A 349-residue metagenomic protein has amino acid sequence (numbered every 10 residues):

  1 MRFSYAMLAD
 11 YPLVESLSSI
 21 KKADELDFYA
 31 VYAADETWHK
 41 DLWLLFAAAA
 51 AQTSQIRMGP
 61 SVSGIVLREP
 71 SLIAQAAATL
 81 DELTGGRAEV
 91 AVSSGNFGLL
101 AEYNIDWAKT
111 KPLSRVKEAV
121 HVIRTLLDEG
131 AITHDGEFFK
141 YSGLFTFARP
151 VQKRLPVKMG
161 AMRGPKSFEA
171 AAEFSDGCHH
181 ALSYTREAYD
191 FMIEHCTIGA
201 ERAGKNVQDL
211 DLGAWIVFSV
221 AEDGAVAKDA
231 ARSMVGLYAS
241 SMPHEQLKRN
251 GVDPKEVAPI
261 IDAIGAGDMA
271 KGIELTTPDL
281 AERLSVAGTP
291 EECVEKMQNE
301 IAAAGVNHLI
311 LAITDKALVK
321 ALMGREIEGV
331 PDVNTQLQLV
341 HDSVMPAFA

Functional and structural regions predicted by a protein language model:
M1-A349: Active-site-adjacent structural elements that line small-molecule/cofactor binding pockets in enzymes
